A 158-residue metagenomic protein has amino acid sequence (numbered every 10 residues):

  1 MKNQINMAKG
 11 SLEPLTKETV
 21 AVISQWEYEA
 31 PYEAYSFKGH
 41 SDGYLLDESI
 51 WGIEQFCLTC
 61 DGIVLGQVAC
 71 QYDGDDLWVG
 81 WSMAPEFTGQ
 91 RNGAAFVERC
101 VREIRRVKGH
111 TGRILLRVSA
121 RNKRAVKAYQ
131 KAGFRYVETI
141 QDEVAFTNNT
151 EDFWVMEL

Functional and structural regions predicted by a protein language model:
M1-E18, W154, L158: Conserved N-terminal entry element of GNAT/NAT acetyltransferase domains
K17-V20, Q25-T88, V97, E103-V107: Acetyl-CoA-dependent GNAT
I53, T150-V155: Short hydrophobic/aromatic beta-strand or adjacent loop that forms the aromatic wall/cage of a ligand/substrate-binding
R91: Glycine-rich phosphate-binding loop
A94, A120-E138: Conserved active-site alpha-helix within GNAT-family acetyltransferase domains
V107-R117: Conserved GNAT acetyl-CoA-binding A-motif
L115-V126, D142-N148: Conserved beta-strand-loop-alpha-helix junction that forms the acyl-donor binding cleft
